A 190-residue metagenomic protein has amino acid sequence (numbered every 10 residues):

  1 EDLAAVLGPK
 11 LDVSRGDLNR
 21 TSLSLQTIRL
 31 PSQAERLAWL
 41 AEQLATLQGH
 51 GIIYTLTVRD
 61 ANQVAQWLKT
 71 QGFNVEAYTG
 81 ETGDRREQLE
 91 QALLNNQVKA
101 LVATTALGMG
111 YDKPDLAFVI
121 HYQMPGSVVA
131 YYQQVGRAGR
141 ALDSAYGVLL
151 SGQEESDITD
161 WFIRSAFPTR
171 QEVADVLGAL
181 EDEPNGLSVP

Functional and structural regions predicted by a protein language model:
E1-E181: Helicase motor core with emphasis on the C-terminal RecA-like subdomain
V176, E183-P190: Short acidic, hydrophobic short linear motifs in intrinsically disordered regions
